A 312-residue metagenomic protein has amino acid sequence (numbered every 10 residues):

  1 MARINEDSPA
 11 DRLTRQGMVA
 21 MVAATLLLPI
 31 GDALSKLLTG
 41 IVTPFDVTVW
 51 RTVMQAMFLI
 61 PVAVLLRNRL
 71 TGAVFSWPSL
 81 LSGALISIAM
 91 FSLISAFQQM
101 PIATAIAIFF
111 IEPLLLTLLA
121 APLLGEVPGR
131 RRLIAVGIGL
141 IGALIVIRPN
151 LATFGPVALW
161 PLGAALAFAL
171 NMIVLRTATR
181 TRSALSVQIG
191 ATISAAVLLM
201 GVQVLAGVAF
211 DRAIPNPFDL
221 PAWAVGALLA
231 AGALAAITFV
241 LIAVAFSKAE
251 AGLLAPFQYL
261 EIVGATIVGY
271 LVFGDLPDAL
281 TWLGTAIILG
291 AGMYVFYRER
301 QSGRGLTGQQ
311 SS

Functional and structural regions predicted by a protein language model:
A2, Q16-A20, I41-I88, A167-V174 (+1 more regions): Transmembrane alpha-helices of multi-pass small-molecule transport proteins
R15-A24, A63, N68-S92, P156-A164 (+2 more regions): Loop-to-transmembrane-helix transition segments
T25-A33, I60, G83, S87-F91 (+7 more regions): Hydrophobic/small/kink-forming positions within alpha-helical transmembrane segments of polytopic membrane proteins
K36, P44, L59, T153-A213 (+2 more regions): Transmembrane alpha-helical segments that form core, pore/gating elements of small-molecule transporters/exporters
G40-Q55, I94-E112, F154-A167, L220-A235 (+1 more regions): Structural signature of hydrophobic alpha-helical transmembrane segments
I106-I111, A178-S194, A236-Y270: Helix-helix packing/entry segments at the starts of transmembrane helices
P113-I134, V263-W282: C-terminal transmembrane-helix exit sites in multi-pass transporters
R131-R148, L280-E299: Hydrophobic transmembrane alpha-helices of multi-pass small-molecule transport proteins
